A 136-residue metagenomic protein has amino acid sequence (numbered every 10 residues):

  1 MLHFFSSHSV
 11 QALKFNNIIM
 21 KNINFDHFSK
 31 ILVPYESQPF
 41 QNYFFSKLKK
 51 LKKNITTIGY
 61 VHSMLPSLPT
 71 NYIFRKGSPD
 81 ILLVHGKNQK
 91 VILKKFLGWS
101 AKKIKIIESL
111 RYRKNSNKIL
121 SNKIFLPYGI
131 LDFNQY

Functional and structural regions predicted by a protein language model:
M1-Y112, P127: Active-site and donor-binding regions of nucleotide-sugar-utilizing enzymes
K105-Y136: Conserved catalytic-core segment of nucleotide-activated headgroup transferases in glycan assembly
